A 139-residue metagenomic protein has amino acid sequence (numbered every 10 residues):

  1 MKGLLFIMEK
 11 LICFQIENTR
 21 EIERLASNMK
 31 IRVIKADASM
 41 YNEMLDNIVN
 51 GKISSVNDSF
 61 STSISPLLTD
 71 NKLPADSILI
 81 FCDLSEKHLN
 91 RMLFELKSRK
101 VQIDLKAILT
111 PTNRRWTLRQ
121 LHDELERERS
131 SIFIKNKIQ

Functional and structural regions predicted by a protein language model:
K2-S59: N-terminal, charge-rich interaction modules
K10, R20-R24, N28, L89-N136: Helix-rich interaction surfaces within compact, conserved domain-sized segments that mediate assembly or partner
L25, I53-P66, K72-A75, S85: Long, folded non-catalytic interaction modules
V33-S54, I64-L67, R99-N113, T117-L118: A cross-kingdom feature marking solvent-exposed beta-strand/loop segments within repeated, beta-rich binding/scaffold
L67, N136-I138: Extended alpha-helical surfaces
L67-R99: Mid-chain, well-packed structural core segment of small domains
